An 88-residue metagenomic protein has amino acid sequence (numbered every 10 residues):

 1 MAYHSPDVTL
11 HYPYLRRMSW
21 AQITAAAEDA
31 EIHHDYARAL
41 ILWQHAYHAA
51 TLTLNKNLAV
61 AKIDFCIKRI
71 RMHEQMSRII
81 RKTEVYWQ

Functional and structural regions predicted by a protein language model:
M1-Y3, H33-Y36: Helix-turn-helix repeat elements of alpha-solenoid scaffolds
A2-Q22: TPR-adjacent "capping" and linker segments in tetratricopeptide-repeat scaffold/adaptor proteins
A2-S5, I63-Q88: Alpha-helical linker/edge segments of TPR/alpha-solenoid repeat scaffolds and analogous pre-/post-domain helices
H11, A21-T24, K56, K68-I70 (+1 more regions): Terminal alpha-helical segments
H11, A27-E28, Y47, D64: Conserved small-residue packing positions in alpha-helical repeats and bundles
I23-A25, L40-I41: Charge-rich amphipathic alpha-helical interaction elements
A37-R71: Short, charge-rich amphipathic alpha-helical segments embedded in non-transmembrane helical bundles/solenoids
